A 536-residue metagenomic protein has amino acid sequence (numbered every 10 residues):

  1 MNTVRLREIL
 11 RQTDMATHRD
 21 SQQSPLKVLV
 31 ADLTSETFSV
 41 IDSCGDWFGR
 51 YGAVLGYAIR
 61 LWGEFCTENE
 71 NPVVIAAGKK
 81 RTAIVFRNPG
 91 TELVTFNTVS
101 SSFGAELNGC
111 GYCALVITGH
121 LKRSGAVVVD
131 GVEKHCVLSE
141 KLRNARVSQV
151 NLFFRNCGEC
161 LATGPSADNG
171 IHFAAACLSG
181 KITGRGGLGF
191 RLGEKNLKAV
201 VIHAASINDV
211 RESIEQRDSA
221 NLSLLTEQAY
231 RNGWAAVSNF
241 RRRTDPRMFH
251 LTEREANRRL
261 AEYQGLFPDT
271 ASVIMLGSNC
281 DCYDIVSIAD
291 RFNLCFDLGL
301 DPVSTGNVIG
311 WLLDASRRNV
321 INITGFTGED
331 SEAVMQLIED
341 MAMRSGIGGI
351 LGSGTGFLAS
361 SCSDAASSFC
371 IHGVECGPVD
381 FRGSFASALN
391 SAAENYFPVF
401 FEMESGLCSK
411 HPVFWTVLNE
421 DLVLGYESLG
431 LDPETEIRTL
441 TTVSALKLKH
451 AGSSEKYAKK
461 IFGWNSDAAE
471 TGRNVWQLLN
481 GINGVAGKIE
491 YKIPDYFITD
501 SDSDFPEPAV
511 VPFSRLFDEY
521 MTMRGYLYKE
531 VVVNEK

Functional and structural regions predicted by a protein language model:
N2-Q22: Short, Gly/Pro- and small/polar-rich lid/capping loops
A16-P25, L29-D32, F38, D42 (+4 more regions): Extended C-terminal regions of large enzymes
W47-A105, G109-G187, P268, S272-D290 (+2 more regions): Conserved mixed alpha/beta core segments that line enzyme active sites in large multi-domain catalysts
